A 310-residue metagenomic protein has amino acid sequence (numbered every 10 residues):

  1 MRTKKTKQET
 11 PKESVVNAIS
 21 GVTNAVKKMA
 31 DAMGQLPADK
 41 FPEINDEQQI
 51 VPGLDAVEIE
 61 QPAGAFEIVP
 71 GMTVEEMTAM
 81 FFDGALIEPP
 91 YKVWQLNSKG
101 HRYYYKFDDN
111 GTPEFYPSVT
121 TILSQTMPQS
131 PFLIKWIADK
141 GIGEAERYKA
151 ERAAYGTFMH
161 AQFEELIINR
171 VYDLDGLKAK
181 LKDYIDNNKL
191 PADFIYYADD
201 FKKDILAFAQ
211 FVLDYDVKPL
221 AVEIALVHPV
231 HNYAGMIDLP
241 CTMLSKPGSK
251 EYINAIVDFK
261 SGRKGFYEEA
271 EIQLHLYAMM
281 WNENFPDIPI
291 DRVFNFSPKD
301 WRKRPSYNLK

Functional and structural regions predicted by a protein language model:
R2-T6, I19-V22, V26-M29, M33 (+1 more regions): Metal-dependent nuclease catalytic cores that hydrolyze phosphodiester bonds in DNA/RNA, characterized by
T10: Intrinsically disordered, Lys/Arg-rich low-complexity segments
L220-K310: Mg2+/Mn2+-dependent nuclease catalytic core
